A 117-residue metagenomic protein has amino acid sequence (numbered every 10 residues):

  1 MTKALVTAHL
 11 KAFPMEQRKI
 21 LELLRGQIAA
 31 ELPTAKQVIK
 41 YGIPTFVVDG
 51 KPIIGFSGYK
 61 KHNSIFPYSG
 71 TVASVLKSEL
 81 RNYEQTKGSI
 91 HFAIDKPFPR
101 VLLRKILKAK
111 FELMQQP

Functional and structural regions predicted by a protein language model:
M1-P117: Charge-dense, helix-prone N-terminal extensions
